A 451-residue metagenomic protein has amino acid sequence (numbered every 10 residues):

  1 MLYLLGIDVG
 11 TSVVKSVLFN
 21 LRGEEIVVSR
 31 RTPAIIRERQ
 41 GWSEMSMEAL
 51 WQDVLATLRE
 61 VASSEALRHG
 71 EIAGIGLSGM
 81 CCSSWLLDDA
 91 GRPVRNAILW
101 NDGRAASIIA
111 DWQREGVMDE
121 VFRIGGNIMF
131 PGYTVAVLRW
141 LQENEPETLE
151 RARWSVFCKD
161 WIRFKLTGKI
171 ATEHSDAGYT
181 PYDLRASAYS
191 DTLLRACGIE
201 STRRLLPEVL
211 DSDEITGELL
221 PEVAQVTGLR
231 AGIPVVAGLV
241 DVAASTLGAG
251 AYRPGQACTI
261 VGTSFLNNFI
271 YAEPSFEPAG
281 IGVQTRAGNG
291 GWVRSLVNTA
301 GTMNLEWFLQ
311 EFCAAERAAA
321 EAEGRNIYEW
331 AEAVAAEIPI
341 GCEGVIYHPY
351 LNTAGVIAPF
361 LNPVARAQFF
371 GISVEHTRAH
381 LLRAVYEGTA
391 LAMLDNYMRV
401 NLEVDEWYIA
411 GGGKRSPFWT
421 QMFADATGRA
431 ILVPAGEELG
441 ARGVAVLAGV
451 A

Functional and structural regions predicted by a protein language model:
M1-R95, S107, R123, R151 (+5 more regions): N-terminal glycine/serine-rich phosphate-binding loop of ATP-dependent small-molecule kinases, especially carbohydrate
V9-T11, R22, V121-V240, H348-A354 (+1 more regions): Gly/Ser/Thr-rich active-site cleft segment
V54-A73, N144-L149, D191-T202, Q225-T227 (+1 more regions): Phosphate/pyrophosphate-binding loops at sites that engage ATP/ADP/AMP, CoA/4′-phosphopantetheine, polyphosphate
H69-G79, W154, E208-L210, V236 (+1 more regions): Short glycine-rich phosphate-binding loop at a beta-alpha junction
A110, A244-G248, V297-T299, E306-L309 (+6 more regions): Glycine-rich phosphate-binding/hydrolytic loop that grips phosphoryl groups
I124, V135, W140-E145, F164 (+4 more regions): A short helix-loop
D183-N289, A300, A322-E323, P417-F418 (+1 more regions): ATP-dependent carbohydrate kinase catalytic cores
E337-G440: Activation-segment/catalytic-loop signature of the eukaryotic protein kinase fold
